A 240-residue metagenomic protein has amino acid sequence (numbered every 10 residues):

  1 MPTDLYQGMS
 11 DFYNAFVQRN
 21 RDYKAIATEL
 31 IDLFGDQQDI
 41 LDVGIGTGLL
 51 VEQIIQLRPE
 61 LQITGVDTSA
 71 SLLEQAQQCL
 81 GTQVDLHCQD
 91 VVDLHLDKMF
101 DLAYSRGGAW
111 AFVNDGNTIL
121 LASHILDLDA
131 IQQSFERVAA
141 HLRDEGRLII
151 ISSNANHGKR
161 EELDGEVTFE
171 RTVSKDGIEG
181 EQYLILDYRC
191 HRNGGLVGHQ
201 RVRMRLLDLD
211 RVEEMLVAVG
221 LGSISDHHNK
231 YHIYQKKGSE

Functional and structural regions predicted by a protein language model:
M1-G35, L49: Conserved class I S-adenosyl-L-methionine
Q37-G46: Conserved class I S-adenosyl-L-methionine
L49-D93: Class I SAM-dependent methyltransferase SAM/SAH-binding core
H95-A103: A short acidic, Gly/Pro-enriched loop at the edge of an enzyme's catalytic core that lines a small-molecule cofactor
A111-A130: Mobile active-site "lid"/loop adjacent to the S-adenosyl-L-methionine
H124-D144: A short glycine-rich, Lys/Arg-flanked "PGG" loop and its adjoining helix->strand segment in the class I
R147-M215: SAM-dependent methyltransferase
R211, M215-E240: C-terminal lobe and adjacent flexible extensions of AdoMet/dcAdoMet transferase-like proteins
